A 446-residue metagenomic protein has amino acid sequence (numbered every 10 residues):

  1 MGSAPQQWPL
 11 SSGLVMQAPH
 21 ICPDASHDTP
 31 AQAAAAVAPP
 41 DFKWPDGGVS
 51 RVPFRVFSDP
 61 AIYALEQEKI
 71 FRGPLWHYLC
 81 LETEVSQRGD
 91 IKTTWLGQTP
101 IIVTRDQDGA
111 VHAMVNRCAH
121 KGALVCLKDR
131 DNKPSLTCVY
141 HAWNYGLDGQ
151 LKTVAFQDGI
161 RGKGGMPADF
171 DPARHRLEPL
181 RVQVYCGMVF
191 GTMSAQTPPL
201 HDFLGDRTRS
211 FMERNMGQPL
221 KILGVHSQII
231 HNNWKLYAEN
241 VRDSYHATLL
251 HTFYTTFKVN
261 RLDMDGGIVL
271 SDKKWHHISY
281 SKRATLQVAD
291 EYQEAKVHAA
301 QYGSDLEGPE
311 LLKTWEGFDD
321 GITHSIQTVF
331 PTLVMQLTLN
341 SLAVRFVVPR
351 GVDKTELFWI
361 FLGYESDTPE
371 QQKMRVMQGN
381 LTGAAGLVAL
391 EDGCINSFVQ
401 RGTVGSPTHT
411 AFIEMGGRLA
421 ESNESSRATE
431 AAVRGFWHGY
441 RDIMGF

Functional and structural regions predicted by a protein language model:
G2, E84-A195, H201-D206: Rieske [2Fe-2S] iron-sulfur-binding domain
G2, Q6-K128, R181-V184: N-terminal pre-ligand scaffold of iron-sulfur
W8-C22, R105, A110, L180-F446: C-terminal catalytic domain of Rieske-type non-heme iron oxygenases
A33-I62, R130-N144, A173-C186, H277-L312: N-terminal short leaders/motifs
F71-R72, H120, L147, R242 (+1 more regions): Residues at helix-coil transition
G73-E84, R161-M166, S325-P331: Short Pro/Gly-enriched beta-strand edge/turn motifs at strand-loop
Y78, E84-S86, F156, Y254-N260: Short, charge- and proline-biased low-complexity linear segments that act as flexible interaction/docking motifs
